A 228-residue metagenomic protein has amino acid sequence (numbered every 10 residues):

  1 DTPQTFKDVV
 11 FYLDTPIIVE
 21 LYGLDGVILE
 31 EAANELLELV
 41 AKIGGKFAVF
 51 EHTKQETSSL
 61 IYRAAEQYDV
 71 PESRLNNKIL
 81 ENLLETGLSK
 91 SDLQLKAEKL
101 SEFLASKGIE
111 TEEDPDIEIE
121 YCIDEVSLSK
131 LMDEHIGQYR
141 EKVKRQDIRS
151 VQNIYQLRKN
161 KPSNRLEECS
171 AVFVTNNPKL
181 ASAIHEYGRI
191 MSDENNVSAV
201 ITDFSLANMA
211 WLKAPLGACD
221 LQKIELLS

Functional and structural regions predicted by a protein language model:
D1-A171, K179-S228: Active-site-proximal, substrate-binding regions of enzyme catalytic domains and RNA-binding/basic surfaces
